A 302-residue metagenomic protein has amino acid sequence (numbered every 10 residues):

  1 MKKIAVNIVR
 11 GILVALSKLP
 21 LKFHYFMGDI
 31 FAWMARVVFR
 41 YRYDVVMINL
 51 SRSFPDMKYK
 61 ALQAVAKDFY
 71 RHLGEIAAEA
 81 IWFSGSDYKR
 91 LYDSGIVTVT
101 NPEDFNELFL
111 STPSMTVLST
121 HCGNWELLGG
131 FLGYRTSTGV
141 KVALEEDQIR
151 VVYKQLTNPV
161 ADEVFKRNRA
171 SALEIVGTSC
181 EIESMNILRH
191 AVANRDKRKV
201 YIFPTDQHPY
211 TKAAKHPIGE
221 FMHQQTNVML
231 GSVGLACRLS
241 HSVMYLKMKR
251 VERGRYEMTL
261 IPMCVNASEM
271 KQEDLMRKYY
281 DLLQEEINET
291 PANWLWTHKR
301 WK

Functional and structural regions predicted by a protein language model:
M1-S119, N124, R167-N168: Membrane-anchoring hydrophobic helices of lipid-metabolizing enzymes
L19, V38-F39, S53-P55, L173 (+3 more regions): A broad structural signal for alpha-helix termini and local helix breaks/kinks
W33-M34, Y92, V152-Y153, I218-F221 (+1 more regions): Short, contiguous strand/loop micro-motifs
V38, I96-V97, T157, Q224 (+1 more regions): Residues that cap or flank secondary-structure elements
S111-I182, Y210-E220: Catalytic core of membrane glycerolipid acyltransferases/transacylases, capturing the structured, soluble-facing
Y134, R167, S171, I182-K302: Non-catalytic C-terminal accessory region of glycerolipid acyltransferases and related lyso-lipid remodeling enzymes
